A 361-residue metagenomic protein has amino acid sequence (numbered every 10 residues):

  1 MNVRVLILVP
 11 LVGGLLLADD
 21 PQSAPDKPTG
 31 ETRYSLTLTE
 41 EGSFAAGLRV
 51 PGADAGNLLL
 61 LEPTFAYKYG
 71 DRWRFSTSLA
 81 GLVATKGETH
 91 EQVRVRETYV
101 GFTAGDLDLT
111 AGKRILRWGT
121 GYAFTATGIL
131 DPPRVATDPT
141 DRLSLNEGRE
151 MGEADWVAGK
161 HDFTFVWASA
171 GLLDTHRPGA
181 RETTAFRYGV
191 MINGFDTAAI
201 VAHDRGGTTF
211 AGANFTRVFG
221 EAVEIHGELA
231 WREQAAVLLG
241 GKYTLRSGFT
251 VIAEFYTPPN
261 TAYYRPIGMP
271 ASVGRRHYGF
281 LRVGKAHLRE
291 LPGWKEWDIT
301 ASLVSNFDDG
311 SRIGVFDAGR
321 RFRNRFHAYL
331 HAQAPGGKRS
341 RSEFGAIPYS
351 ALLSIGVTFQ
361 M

Functional and structural regions predicted by a protein language model:
A24-R49, W73-T77, H161, I299-A301: Transmembrane beta-strand segments of Gram-negative outer membrane beta-barrel proteins
P28-Y34, I192-G194, T216-S305: Detector for outer-membrane/organellar transmembrane beta-barrel domains, recognizing the amphipathic beta-strand
Y34-E40, T77, L109-A111, A154 (+9 more regions): Membrane-embedded beta-strand positions of outer-membrane beta-barrel proteins
E40-L48, Y69, L79-T85, A104-D106 (+11 more regions): Transmembrane beta-strands of outer-membrane beta-barrel pores
A53-L61, E91-R96, G105, N146-E150 (+7 more regions): Residues that define the transmembrane beta-barrel architecture of outer-membrane proteins
A66-A170, V190, G337: Outer membrane beta-barrel
D71-F75, D106-L109, K160-F165, I192-A199 (+4 more regions): Repeated loop/turn-to-beta-strand initiation elements of outer-membrane beta-barrel proteins
G279-V283, H327, I347-M361: Outer-membrane beta-barrel "beta-signal"
